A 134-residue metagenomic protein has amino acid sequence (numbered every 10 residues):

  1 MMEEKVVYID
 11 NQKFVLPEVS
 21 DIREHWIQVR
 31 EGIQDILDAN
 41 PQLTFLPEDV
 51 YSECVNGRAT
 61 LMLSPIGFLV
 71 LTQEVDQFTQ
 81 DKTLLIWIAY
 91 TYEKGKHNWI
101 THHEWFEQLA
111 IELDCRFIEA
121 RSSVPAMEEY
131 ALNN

Functional and structural regions predicted by a protein language model:
M1-E3, D49-V50, L71-D76: Intrinsically disordered, low-complexity boundary segments flanking structured domains
M1-F45: Short amphipathic alpha-helix that is part of the acyltransferase structural core
Q12, L43, I66-F68, C115: Short non-domain terminal segments
F14, A59, N133-N134: Short glycine-aromatic motifs
E24-E31, D35, S52-E53, E104 (+2 more regions): Charged/polar, solvent-exposed surface patches and flexible loops
A39-A59: Active-site rim helix/loop that mediates acceptor-substrate recognition in acyltransferases
V55-G95: Conserved donor-binding loop and adjoining core beta-sheet/short helix segment in diverse acyl/aminoacyl transferases
T79-L132: Acyl-donor binding region in acyl/amide transferases
